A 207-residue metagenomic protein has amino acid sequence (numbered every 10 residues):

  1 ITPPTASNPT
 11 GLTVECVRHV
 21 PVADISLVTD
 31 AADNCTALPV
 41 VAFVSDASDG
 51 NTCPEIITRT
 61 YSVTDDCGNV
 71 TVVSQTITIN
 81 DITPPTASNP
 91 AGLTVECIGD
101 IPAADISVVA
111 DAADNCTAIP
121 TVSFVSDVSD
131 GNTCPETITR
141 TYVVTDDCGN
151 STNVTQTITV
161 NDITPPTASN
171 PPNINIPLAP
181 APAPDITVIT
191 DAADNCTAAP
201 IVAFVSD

Functional and structural regions predicted by a protein language model:
I1-D207: Proline-threonine-serine-rich low-complexity tracts
